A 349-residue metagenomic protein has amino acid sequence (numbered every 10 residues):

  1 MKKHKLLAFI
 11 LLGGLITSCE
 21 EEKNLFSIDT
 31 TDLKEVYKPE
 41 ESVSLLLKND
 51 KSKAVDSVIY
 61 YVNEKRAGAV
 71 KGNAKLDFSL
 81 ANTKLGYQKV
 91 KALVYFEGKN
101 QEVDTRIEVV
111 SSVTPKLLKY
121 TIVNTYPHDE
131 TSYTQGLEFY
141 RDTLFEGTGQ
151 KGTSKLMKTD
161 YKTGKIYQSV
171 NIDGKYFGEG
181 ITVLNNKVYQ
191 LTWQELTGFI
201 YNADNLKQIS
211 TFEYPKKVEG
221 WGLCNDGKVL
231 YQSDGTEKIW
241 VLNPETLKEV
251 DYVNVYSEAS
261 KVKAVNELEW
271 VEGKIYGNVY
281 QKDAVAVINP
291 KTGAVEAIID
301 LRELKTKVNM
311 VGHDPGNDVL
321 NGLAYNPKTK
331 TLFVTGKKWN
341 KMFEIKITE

Functional and structural regions predicted by a protein language model:
L15-S18: C-terminal motif of bacterial Sec signal peptides marking the signal peptidase cleavage site
L80-Y87: Surface-exposed, short loops/turns at beta-strand junctions within beta-sandwich domains
V110-E130, Y161-Y167: A short helix->beta-strand "capping" segment at the edge of beta-propeller domains
V123-K155, V170-T182, G336-N340: Beta-strand-rich domains and repeat architectures in extracellular enzymes and scaffolds, especially beta-propellers
E130-R141, G174-N185, P215-G227, A259-G273 (+1 more regions): Beta-rich, blade/repeat-based domains predominating in secreted/periplasmic proteins but also intracellular
E146-K151, Q190-E195, L230-T236, G277-Q281 (+1 more regions): Conserved beta-strand positions in repeat-built beta-propeller and related beta-rich domains
T159-G164, N202-L206, P244-L247, N289-G293 (+1 more regions): Short loop/turn segments that connect beta-strands within beta-propeller blades
